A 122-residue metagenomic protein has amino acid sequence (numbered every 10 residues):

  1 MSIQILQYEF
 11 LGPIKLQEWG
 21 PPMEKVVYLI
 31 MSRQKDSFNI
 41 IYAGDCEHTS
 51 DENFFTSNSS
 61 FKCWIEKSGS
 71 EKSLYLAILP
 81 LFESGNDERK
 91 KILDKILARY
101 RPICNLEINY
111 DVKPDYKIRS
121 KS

Functional and structural regions predicted by a protein language model:
M1-F55, P80-A98, K113-S122: GIY-YIG nuclease catalytic motif and its immediate N-terminal context
F10, K72-S73, I108: Intrinsic disorder/low-complexity segments enriched in polar/small residues
D51-L76: A broadly used, surface-exposed interaction patch
L97-E107: Eukaryotic N-terminal accessory cofactor-binding modules
N105-D115: Short, flexible loop/turn segments with low-complexity composition
